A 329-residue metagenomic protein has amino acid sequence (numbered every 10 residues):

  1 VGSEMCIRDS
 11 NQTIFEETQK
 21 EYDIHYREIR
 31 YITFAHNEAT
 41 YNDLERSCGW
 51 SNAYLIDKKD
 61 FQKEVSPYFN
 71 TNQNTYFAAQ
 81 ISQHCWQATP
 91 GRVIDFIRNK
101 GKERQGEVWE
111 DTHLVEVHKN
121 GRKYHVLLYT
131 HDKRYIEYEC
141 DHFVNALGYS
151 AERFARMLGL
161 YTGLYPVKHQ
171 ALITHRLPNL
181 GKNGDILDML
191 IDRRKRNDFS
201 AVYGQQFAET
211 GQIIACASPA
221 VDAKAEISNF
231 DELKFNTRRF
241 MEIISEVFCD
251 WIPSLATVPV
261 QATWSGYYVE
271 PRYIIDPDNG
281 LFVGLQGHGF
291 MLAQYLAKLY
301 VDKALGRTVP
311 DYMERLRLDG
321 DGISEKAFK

Functional and structural regions predicted by a protein language model:
S3-E4, R8-P67, A201, E232: Dinucleotide-binding Rossmann-like beta1-alpha1 core, especially the glycine-rich loop that anchors the ADP
D9-E17, R46, F96, R239-D250: A non-catalytic, amphipathic alpha-helix used as a structural packing/dimerization or gating element in enzyme scaffolds
H36-R104, W109-E110, E116-N120, Y312: Flavin (FAD/FMN) cofactor-binding and adjacent substrate-gating region of FAD-dependent oxidoreductase domains
Q80-N99, G148-S150, N236-V247, L285-L292 (+1 more regions): Mid-domain beta-loop-alpha active-site segment that forms a flexible, acidic cofactor/metal-binding surface
V115-E137: Conserved beta-strand-loop-beta-strand element in the redox core of flavoprotein oxidoreductases
R134-D185: Central helical "cap/lid" subdomain
L180-D278: Active-site lid/adjacent beta-loop-alpha segment flanking the redox-cofactor pocket in flavoenzymes
E246-K329: C-terminal catalytic lobe of FAD-dependent flavoproteins
